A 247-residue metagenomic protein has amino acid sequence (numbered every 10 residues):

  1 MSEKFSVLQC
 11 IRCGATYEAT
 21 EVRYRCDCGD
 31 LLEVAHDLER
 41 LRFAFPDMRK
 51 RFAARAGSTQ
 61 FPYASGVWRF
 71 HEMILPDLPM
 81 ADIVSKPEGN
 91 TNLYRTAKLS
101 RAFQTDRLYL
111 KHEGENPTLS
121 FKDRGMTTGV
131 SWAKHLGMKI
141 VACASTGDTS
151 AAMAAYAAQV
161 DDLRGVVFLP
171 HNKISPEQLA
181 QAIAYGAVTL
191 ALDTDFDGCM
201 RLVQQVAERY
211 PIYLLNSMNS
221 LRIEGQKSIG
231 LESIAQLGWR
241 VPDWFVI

Functional and structural regions predicted by a protein language model:
M1-I247: PLP-dependent amino-acid enzyme catalytic core
